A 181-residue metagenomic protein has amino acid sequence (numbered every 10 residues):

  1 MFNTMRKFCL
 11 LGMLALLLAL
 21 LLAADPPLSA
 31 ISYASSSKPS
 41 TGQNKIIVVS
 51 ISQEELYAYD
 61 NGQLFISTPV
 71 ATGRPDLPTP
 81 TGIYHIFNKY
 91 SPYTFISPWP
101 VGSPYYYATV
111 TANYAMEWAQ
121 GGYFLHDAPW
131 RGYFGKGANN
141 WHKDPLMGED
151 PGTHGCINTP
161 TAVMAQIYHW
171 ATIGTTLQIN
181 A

Functional and structural regions predicted by a protein language model:
M1-M5: N-terminal secretory signal peptides that target proteins for export/translocation
R6-K7, K89, H126: Basic side chains
R6-L18: Sec-dependent N-terminal signal peptides
F8-C9, A23, F87: Small/flexible residues
L16-P26: Hydrophobic core
P26-S97, Y105, T111-A115, Q120: Cell wall/extracellular polymer interaction/catalysis modules
S40-G42, L77, T81, Y93-A181: Exported/periplasmic cell-wall-interacting domains
